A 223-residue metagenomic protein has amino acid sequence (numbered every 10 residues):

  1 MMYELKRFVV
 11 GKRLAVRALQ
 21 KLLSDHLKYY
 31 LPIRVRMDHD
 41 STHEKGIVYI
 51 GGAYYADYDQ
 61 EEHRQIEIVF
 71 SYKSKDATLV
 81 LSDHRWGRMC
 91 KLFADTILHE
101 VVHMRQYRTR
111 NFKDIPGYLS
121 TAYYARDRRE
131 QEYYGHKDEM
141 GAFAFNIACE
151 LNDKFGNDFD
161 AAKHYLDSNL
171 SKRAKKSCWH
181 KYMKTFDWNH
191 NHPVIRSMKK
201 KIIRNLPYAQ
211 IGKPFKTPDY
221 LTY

Functional and structural regions predicted by a protein language model:
V10-P32: Zn2+-dependent metallopeptidase catalytic core
L27-D57: Amphipathic, interaction-prone secondary-structure segments
V48-L92, Y107-R108: Active-site scaffold of zinc-dependent metalloenzymes
R88, L92-F93, K137, G141: Amphipathic alpha-helical recognition patches that constitute DNA-binding helices
K91, D95, K176-W179: Acidic, low-complexity, intrinsically disordered interaction modules
K91, Y107-Y134: Post-HEXXH active-site segment of zinc metalloproteases
D95-R108: Active-site recognition of the HExxH zinc-binding catalytic motif
R126-E139, A144-Y223: Long, well-structured alpha-helical subdomains associated with metal-dependent extracellular/ecto-lumenal hydrolases
